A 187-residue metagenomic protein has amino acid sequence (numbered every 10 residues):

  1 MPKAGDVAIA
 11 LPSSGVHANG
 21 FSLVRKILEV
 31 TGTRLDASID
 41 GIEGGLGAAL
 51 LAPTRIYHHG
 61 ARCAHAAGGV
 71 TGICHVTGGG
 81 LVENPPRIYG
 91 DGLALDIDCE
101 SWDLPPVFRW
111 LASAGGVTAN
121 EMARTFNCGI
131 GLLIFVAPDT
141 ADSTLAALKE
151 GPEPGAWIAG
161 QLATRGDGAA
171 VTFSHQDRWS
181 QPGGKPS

Functional and structural regions predicted by a protein language model:
M1-A37, Q181-S187: Phosphate/diphosphate-binding glycine-rich loops and adjacent basic-rich segments that engage nucleotide
R34-L35, D40-L51, R55-S187: Glycine-/charge-enriched secondary-structure boundary and capping motifs
